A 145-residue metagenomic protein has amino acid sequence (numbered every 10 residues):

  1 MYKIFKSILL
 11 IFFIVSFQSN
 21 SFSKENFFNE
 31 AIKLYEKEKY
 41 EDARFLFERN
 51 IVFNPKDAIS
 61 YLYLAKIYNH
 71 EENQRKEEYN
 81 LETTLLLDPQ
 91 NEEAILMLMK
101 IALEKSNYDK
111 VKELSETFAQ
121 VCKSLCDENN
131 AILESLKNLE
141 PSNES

Functional and structural regions predicted by a protein language model:
E36-K37, H70-E71, E104, S135-S142: Register position in tetratricopeptide repeats
N50, T83-T84, T117-F118: Canonical positions in the second alpha-helix
F53, L87, Q120-S124: Structural marker of alpha-solenoid helical repeat scaffolds
D57, N91, L125-C126: Residue-level recognition of tetratricopeptide repeat
Y63, M97-L98, A131-S135: Canonical tetratricopeptide repeat
K112-S145: Terminal, low-structured helical/coil segments at or just beyond the last alpha-helical repeat
